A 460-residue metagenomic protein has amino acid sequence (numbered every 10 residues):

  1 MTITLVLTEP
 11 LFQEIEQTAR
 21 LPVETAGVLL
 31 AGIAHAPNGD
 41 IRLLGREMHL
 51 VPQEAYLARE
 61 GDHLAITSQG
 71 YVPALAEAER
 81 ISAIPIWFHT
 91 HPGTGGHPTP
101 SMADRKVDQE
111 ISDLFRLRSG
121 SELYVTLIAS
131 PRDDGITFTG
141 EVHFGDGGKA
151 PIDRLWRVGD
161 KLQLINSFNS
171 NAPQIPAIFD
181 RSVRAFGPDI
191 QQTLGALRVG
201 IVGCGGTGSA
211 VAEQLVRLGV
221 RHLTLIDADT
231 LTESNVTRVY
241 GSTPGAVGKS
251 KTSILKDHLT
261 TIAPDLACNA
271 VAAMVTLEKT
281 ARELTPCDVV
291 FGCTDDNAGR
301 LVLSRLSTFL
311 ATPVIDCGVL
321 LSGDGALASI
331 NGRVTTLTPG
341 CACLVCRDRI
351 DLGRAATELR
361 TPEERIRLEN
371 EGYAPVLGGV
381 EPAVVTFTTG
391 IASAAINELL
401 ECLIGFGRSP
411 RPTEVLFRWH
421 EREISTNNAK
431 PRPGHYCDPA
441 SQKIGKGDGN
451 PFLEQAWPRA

Functional and structural regions predicted by a protein language model:
M1-I86, P92-N166: Conserved beta-strand-loop surface patch within small alpha/beta domains used for substrate/adaptor or ligand engagement
T90, G292-T294, C317-G318: Short, well-ordered coil/turn residues at beta-beta hairpins and beta-strand->alpha-helix junctions within
D153, V158, L164-A185, C402-A460: Phosphate-binding loop/pocket of nucleotide- and phosphate-handling active sites
G187-T232: Glycine-rich adenosine-cofactor-binding loop
V220, L225-A263: Glycine-rich phosphate-binding loop and adjoining beta1-alpha1-beta2 segment of Rossmann-like nucleotide-binding folds
T252-V289, T294-R300: A structured beta-alpha segment of the ubiquitous adenosine-cofactor-binding alpha/beta core
A298-G340: Rossmann-fold NAD(P)-binding glycine/threonine-rich loop
L327-E414: Adenosine-phosphate binding glycine-rich loop
